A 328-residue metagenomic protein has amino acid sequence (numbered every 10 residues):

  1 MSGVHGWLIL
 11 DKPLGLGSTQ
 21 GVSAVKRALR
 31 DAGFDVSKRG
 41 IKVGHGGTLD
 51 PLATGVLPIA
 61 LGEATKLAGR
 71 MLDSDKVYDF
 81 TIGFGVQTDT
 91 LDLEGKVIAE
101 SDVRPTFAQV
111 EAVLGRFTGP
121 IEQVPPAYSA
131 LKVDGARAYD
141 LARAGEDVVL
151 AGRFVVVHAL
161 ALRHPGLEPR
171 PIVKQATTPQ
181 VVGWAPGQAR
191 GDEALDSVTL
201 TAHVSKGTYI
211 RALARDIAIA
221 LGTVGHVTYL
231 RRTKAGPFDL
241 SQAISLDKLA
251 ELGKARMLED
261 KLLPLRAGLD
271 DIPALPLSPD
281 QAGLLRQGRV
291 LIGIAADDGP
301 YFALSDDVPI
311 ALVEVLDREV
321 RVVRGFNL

Functional and structural regions predicted by a protein language model:
M1-K38, K42-L49, G166, L195-S197 (+1 more regions): Accessory RNA 3′-end/elbow-binding domains used by RNA modification enzymes
R27, R39, T54, P58 (+2 more regions): The conserved catalytic core of RNA pseudouridine synthases
K42-L72, A127-Y128, D140-A144: Glycine/acidic-rich beta-strand-loop module
I59, F80, G135, L213 (+2 more regions): Residue-level signal for inorganic ion chemistry
G62-K66, V86-Q87, L328: Short, charged/polar surface micro-motifs in flexible loops or helix N-caps
A68-P125: Acidic, low-complexity central loop/insert segments
S129, V133-V155: Extended alpha-helical targeting/anchoring segments, especially N-terminal organellar/secretory targeting helices
L167-A194: A cross-taxon signal for low-complexity, glycine/charged-rich
